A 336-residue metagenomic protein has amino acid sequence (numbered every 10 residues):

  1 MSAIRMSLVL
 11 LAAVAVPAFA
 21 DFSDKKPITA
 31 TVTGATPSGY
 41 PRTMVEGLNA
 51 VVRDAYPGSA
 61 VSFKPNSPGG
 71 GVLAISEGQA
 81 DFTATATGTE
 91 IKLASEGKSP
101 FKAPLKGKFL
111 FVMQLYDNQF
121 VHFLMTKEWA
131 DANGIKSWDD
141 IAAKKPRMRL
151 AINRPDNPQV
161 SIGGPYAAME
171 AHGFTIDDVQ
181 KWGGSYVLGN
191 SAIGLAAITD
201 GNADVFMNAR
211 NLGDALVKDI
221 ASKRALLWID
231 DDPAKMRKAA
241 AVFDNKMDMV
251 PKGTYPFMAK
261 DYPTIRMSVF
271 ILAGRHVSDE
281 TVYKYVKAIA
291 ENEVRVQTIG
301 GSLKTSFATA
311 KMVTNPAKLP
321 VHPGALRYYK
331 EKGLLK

Functional and structural regions predicted by a protein language model:
M1-L8: Bacterial N-terminal signal peptides that target proteins for export
V14-A20: Sec/Tat signal peptide C-region and signal peptidase I cleavage site
P27-A55, S59-A60, Q119-V121, M125-D200 (+2 more regions): Bilobed "Venus flytrap"/periplasmic-binding protein-like clamshell domains and structurally analogous long
V72, D81-A84, A171-D244: Ligand-binding pocket segment of bilobal, Venus flytrap-like solute-binding proteins
K102-H122, T254-P263: A structural signal for short loop-to-beta-strand junctions that line the ligand-binding cleft of periplasmic/secreted
L115-D131, P263-L272: Periplasmic solute-binding protein
D200, R210-S222, W228, K238 (+1 more regions): An extracytoplasmic/periplasmic, membrane-proximal ligand-sensing/linker region
L227-K284, P320, Y328: C-terminal lobe and pocket-closing loops of periplasmic/extracytoplasmic Venus-flytrap solute-binding proteins
